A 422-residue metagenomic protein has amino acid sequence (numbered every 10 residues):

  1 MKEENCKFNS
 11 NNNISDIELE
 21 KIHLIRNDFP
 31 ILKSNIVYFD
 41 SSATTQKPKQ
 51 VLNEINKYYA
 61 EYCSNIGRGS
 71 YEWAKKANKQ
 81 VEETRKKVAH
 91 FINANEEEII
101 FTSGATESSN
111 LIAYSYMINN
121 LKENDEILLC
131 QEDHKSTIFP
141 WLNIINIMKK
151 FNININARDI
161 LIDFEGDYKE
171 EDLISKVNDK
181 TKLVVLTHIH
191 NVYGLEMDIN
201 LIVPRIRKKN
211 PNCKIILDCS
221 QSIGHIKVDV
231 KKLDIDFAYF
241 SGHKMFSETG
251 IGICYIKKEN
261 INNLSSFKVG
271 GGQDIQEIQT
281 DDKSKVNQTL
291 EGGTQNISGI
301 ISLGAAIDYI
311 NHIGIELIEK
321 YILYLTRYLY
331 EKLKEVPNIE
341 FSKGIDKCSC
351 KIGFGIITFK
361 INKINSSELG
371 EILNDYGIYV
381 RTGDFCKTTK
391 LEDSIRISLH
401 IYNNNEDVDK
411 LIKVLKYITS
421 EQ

Functional and structural regions predicted by a protein language model:
M1-Q422: Pyridoxal 5′-phosphate
